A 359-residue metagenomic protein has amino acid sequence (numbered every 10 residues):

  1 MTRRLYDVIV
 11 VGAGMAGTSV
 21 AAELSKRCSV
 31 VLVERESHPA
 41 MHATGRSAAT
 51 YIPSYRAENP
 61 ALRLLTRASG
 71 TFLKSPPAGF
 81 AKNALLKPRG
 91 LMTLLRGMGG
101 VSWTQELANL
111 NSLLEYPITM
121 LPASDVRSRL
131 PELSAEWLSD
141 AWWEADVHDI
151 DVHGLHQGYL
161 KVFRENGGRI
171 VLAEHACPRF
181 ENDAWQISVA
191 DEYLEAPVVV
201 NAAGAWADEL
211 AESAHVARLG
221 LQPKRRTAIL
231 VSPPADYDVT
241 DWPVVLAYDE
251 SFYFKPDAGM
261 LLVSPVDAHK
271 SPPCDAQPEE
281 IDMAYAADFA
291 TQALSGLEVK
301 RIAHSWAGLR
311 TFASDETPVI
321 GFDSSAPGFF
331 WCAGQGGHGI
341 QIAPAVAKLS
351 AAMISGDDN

Functional and structural regions predicted by a protein language model:
Y6-V31: N-terminal Rossmann-like FAD-binding beta1-loop-alpha1 element of flavoenzymes
I9-V11, L194-W206, A347: Short hydrophobic core segments
S19-L24, A49-I52, A81-P88, N201-G328: Active-site substrate-recognition segment that forms the wall of the catalytic cavity or substrate channel
S25-T44: Glycine-rich FAD pyrophosphate-binding loop
A48-R129, S251-Y253, F289: Dinucleotide-binding Rossmann-like beta1-alpha1 core, especially the glycine-rich loop that anchors the ADP
L64, T93-W103, W142-K161, Q277-A284 (+1 more regions): Short beta-strand to alpha-helix junction loop
W143-P197: Helical element adjacent to the flavin cofactor pocket in flavoenzyme catalytic cores
S325-N359: C-terminal lid/capping helical subdomain adjacent to the catalytic/cofactor pocket in oxidative enzymes
